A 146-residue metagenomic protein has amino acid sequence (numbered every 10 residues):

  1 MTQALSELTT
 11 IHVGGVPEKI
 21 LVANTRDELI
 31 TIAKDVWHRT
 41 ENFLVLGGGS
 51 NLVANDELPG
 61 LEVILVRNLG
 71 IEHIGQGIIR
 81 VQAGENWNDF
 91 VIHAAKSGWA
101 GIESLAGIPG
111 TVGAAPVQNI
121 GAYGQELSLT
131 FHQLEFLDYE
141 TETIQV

Functional and structural regions predicted by a protein language model:
M1-E126, T130, L134-E140: Anion-binding (especially nucleotide phosphate/pyrophosphate-binding) glycine-rich loop and adjoining beta-alpha core
T141-V146: Short, intrinsically disordered, charge-balanced linker/junction segments flanking boundaries in proteins
